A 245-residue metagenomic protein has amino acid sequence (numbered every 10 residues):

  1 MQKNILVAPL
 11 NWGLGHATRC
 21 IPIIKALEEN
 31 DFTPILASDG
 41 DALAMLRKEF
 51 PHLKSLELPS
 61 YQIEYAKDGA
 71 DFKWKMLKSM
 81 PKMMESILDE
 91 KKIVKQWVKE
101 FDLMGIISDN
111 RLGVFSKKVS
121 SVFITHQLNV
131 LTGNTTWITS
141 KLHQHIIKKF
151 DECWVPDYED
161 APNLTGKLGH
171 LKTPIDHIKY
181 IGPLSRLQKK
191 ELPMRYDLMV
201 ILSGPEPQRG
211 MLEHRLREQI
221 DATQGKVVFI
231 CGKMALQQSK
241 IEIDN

Functional and structural regions predicted by a protein language model:
Q2-N4, N11, E29-P81: Conserved nucleotide-sugar phosphate-binding/catalytic loop shared by glycosyltransferases and other
P9-I21, P207-G210: A short, glycine/small-residue-rich beta-strand->loop->alpha-helix junction that serves as a flexible
A17-L27, A42: Short amphipathic alpha-helix
I24, L168, K179-N245: Donor-nucleotide binding loops and adjacent catalytic segments primarily of GT-B fold Leloir glycosyltransferases
P34-G40, E152-Y158, V227-G232: Short internal beta-strands
D39-A44, I106-G113, S185-R186, I230-Q237: Short, polar loop motifs at secondary-structure junctions
D71-G113: Conserved nucleotide-sugar donor-binding subdomain of glycosyltransferases
K117-Y180: Active-site-proximal region of nucleotide-activated glycan assembly enzymes, centered on histidine/acidic-rich loops
